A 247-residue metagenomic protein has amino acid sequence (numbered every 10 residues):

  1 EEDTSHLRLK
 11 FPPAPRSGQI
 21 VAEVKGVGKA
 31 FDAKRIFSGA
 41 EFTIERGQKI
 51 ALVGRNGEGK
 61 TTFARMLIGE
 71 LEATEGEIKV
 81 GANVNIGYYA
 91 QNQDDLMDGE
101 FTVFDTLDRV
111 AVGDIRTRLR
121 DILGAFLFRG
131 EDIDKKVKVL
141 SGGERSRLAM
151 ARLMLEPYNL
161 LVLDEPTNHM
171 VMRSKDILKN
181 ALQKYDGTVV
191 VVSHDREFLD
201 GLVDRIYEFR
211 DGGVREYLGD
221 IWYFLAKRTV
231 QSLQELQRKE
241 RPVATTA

Functional and structural regions predicted by a protein language model:
E1-R16: Short, flexible cytosolic linker that couples an ABC transmembrane/permease module to its adjacent nucleotide-binding
P12-A247: ABC ATP-binding cassette signature C-motif
